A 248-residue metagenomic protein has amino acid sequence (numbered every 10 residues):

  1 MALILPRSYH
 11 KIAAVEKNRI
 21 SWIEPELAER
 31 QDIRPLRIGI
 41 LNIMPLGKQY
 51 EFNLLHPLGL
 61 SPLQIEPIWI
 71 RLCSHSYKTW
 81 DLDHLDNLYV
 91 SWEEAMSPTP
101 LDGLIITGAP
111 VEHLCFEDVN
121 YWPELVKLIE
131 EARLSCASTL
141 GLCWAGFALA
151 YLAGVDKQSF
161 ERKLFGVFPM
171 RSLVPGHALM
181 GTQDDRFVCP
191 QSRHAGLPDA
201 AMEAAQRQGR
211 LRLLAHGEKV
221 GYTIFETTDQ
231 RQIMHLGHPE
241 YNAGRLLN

Functional and structural regions predicted by a protein language model:
M1-S74, Y89-V90, M96, P100 (+1 more regions): Amide-donor transfer/coupling interface in amidating biosynthetic enzymes
C73-N87: N-terminal beta-loop-helix "entrance" segment that forms/cooperates in small-molecule cofactor or anionic ligand
W80-H84, C115-D118, V167-F168, L211-L214: Short, flexible loop segments at the rims of nucleotide/cofactor-binding pockets, characterized by
D83-D86, V119-P123, Q191: Conserved phosphate-coordination/catalytic loops
L101, I106-V174: Cysteine-nucleophile active-site neighborhood
